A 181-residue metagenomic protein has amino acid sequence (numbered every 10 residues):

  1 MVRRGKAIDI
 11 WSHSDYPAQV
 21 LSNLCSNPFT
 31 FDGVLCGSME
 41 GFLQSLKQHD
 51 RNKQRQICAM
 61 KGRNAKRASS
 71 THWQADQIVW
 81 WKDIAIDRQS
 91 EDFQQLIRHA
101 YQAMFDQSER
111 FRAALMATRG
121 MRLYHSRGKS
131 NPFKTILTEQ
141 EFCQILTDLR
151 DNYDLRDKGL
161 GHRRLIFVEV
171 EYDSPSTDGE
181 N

Functional and structural regions predicted by a protein language model:
M1-N181: Charged, low-complexity intrinsically disordered segments
